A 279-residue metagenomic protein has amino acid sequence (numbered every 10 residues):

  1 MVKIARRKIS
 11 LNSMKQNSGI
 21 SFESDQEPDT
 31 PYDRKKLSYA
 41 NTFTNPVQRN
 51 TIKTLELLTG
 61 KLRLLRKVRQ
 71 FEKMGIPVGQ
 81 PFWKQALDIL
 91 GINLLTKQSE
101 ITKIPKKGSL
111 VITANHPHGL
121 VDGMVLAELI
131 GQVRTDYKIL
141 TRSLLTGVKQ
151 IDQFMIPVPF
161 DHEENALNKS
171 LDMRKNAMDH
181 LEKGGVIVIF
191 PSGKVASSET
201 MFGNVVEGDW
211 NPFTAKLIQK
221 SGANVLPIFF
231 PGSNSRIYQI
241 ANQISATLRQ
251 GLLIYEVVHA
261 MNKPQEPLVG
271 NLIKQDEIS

Functional and structural regions predicted by a protein language model:
V2-T113, G123-V125, Q132-R134, D152: Membrane-anchoring hydrophobic helices of lipid-metabolizing enzymes
L87-I92, H116, E163-N168, G203-N204: Short, flexible loop segments at the rims of nucleotide/cofactor-binding pockets, characterized by
V111-T113, P157, V188-F190: Structural motif
H116-L120, V195-A196: Gly/Ser/Thr-rich loops at beta-strand to alpha-helix junctions that form or flank small-molecule/cofactor-binding
G123-V125, Q150-D152, P191, S198-G203 (+1 more regions): A short secondary-structure junction signal
G131, T135-S170, R174-A177, L181: Conserved nucleotide-cofactor-binding alpha/beta core module
K183-K194: A structural motif
V186, S197-I278: A cross-family acyltransferase "interaction/gating" segment
